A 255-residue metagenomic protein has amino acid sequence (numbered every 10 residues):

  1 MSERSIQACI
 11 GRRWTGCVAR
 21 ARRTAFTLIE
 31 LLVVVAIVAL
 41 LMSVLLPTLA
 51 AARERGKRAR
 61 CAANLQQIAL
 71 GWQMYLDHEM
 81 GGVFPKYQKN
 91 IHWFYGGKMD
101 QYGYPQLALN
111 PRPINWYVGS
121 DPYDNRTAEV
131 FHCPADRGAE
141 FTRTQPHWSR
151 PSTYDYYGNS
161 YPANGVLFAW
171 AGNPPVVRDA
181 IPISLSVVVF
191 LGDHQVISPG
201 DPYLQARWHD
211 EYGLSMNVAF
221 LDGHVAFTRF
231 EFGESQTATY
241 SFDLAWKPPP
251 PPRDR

Functional and structural regions predicted by a protein language model:
M1-L28: N-terminal leader/signal peptides at the extreme start of proteins
G11, V34, R53, K98-D100 (+1 more regions): Residue-level detector of alpha-helix boundaries and kinks
R22-R53: N-terminal single-pass transmembrane signal-anchor helix
V44, R53-N64: Juxtamembrane interface helices immediately C-terminal to a transmembrane segment
A59-R255: Short, well-structured segments within or immediately adjacent to enzyme catalytic domains that line ligand-binding
